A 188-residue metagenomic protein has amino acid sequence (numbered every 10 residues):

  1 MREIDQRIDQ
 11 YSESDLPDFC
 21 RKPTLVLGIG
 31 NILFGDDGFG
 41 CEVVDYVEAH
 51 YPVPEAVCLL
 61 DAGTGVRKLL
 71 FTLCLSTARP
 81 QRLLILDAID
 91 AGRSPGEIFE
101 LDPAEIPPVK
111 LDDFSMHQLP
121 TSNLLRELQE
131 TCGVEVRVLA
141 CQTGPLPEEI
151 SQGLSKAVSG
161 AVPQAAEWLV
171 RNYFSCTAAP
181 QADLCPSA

Functional and structural regions predicted by a protein language model:
M1-V134, V138-T143, Q152-Q164, V170-A188: N-terminal catalytic or cofactor-binding beta/alpha core of small enzyme domains
